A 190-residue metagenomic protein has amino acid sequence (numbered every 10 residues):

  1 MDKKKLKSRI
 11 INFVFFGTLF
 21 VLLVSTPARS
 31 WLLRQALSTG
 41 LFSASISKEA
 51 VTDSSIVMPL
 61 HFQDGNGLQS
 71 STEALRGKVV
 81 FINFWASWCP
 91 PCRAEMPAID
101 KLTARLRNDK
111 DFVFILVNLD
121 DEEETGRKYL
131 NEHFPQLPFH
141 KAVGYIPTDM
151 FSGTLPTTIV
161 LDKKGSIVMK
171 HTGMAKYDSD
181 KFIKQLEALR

Functional and structural regions predicted by a protein language model:
I10-S25: Hydrophobic membrane-insertion alpha-helices, especially the h-region of bacterial N-terminal signal peptides
V24-P59: N-proximal helix/coil linker or "cap" segments that precede and/or mark the start of modular domains
P59-V80, L106: A short beta-strand-turn-helix
R76, F84-K101: Conserved redox-active cysteine motifs that mediate thiol-disulfide chemistry, especially di-cysteine Cys-X(1-2)-Cys
K78-V80, F84-W88, T154, K164: Short pre-active-site segment immediately N-terminal to redox-active cysteine/selenocysteine motifs in thiol-based
A94-H133, A142-D149: Structural microenvironment flanking redox-active thiols in thiol-disulfide oxidoreductases
K128-Q136, K141-A188: Thiol/disulfide oxidoreductase modules built on the thioredoxin-like
